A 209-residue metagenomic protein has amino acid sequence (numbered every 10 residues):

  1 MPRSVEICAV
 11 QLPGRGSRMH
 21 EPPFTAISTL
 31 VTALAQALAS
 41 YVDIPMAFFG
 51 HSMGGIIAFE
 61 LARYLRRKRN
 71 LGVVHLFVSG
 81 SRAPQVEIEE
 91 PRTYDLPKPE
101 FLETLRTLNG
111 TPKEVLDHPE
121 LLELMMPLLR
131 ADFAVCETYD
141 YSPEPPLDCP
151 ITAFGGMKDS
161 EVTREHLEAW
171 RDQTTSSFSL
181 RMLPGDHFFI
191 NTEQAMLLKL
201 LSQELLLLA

Functional and structural regions predicted by a protein language model:
M1-A209: Non-catalytic, mobile gating and regulatory segments of ester bond hydrolases
